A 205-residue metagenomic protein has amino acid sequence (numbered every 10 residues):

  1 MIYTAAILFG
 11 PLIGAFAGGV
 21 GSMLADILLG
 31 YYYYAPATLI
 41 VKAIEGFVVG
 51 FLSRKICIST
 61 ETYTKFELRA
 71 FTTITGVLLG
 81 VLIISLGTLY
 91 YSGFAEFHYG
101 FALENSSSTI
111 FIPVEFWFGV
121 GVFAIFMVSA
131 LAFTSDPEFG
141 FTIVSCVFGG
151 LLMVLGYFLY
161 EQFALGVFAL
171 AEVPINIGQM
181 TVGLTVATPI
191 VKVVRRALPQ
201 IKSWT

Functional and structural regions predicted by a protein language model:
M1-T205: Loop-helix junctions at membrane interfaces
